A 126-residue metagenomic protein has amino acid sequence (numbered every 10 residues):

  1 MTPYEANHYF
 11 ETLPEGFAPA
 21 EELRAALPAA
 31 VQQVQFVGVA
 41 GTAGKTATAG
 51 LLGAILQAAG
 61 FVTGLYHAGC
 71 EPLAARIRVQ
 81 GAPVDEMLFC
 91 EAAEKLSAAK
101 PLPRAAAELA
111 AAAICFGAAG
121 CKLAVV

Functional and structural regions predicted by a protein language model:
M1-G41, A54, A58: Short functional linear segments
F17, R24, A30-Q32, A58-V126: ATP-dependent carboxylate-amine ligase catalytic core
K45: Conserved lysine of the Walker
T48-L51: Hydrophobic positions on the alpha1 helix immediately C-terminal to the Walker A/P-loop
